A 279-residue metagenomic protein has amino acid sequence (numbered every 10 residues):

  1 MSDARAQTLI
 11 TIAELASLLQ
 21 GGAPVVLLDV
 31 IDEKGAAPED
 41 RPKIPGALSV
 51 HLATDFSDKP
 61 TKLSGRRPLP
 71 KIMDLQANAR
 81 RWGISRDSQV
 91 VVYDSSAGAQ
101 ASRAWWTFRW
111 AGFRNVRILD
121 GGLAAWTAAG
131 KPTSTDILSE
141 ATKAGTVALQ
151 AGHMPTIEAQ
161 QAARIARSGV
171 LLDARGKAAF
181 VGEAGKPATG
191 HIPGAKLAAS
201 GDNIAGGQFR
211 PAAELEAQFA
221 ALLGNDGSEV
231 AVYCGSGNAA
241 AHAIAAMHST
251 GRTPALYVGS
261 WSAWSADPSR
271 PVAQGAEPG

Functional and structural regions predicted by a protein language model:
M1-G279: Cytosolic catalytic domains that perform sulfur/thiol-centered chemistry
